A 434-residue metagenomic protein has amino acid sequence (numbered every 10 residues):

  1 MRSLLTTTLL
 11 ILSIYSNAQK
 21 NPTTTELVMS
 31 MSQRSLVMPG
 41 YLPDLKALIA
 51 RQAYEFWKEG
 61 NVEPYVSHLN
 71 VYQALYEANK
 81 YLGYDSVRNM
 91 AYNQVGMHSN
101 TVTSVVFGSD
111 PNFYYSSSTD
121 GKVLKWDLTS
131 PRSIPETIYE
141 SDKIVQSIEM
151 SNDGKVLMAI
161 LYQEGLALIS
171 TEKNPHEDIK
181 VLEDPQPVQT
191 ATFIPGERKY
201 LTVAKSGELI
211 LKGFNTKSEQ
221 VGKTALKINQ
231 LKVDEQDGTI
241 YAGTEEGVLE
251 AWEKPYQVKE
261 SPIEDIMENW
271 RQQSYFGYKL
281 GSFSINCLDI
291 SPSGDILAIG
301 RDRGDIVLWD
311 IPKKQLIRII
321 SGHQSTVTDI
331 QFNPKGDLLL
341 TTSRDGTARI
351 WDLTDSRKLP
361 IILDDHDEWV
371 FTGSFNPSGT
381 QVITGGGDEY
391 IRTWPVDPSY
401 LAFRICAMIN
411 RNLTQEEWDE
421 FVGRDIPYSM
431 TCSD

Functional and structural regions predicted by a protein language model:
Q19-T103, M267-Y275, F283, K358-D364 (+1 more regions): Eukaryotic protein-protein interaction scaffolds centered on beta-propeller repeats
M90-V95, R132-I138, H176-L182, K217-K223 (+4 more regions): A short beta-strand motif characteristic of beta-propeller blades
Q94-V102, Y139-V145, L182-V188, K223-I228 (+4 more regions): WD40/WD-repeat beta-propeller blade N-cap
V105, V123-D127, A167-S170, L209-F214 (+5 more regions): WD40-repeat beta-propellers
S109-D110, N152-D153, P195-G196, E235-D237 (+3 more regions): Residue-level detector of Asp-centered blade-edge/turn motifs that repeat once per structural unit in beta-propeller
S117-T119, L161-Y162, A204-K205, G243-E245 (+3 more regions): Conserved strand-to-loop turn within each blade of WD40 beta-propeller repeats
